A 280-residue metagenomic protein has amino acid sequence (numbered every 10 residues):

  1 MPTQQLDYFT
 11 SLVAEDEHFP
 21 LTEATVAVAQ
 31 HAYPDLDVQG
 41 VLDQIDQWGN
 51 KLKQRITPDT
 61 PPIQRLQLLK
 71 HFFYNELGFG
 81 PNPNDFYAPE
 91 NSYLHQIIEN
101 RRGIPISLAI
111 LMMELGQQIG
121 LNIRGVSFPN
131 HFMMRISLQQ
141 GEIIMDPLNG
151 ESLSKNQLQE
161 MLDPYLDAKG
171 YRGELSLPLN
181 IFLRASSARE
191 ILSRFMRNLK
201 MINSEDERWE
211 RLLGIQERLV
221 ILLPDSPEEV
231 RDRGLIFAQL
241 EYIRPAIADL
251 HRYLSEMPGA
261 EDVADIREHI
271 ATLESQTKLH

Functional and structural regions predicted by a protein language model:
M1-H280: A structural boundary/capping signal
